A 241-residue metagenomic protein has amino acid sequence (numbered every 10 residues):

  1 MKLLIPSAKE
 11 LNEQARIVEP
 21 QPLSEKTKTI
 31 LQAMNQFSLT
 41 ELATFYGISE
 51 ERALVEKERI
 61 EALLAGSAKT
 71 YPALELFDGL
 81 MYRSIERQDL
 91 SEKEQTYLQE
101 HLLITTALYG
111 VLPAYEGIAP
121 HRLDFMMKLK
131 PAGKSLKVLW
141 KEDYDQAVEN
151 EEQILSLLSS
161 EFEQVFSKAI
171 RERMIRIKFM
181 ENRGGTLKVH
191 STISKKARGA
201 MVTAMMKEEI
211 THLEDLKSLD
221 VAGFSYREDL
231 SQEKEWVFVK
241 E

Functional and structural regions predicted by a protein language model:
K2-D89: Active-site helix-to-loop segments that bind/position phosphate- or nucleotide-bearing substrates and donors across
E86-E233, V237-E241: Internal, well-folded beta-alpha domain core
